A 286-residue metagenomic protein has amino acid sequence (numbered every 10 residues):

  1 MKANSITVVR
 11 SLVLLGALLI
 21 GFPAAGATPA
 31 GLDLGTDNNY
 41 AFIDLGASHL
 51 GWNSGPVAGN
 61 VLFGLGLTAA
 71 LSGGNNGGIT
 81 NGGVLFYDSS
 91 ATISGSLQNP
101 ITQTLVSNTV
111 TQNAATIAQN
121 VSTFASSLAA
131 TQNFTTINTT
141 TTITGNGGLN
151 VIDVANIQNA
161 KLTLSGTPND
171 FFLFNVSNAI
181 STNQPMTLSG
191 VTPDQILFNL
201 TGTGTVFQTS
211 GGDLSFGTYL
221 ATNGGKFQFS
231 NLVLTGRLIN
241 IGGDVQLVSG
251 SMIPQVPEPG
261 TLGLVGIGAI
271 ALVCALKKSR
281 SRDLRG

Functional and structural regions predicted by a protein language model:
K2, P29-L32, T261, R285: Enriched but not universal
K2-L12: Bacterial N-terminal signal peptides that target proteins for export
S11-G21: Bacterial N-terminal signal peptides
F22-T28: Sec/Tat signal peptide C-region and signal peptidase I cleavage site
T28-P254: Primarily marks folded extracellular/lumenal domains of secretory and cell-surface proteins
E258-L276: A short, hydrophobic C-terminal helix/tail in secreted or cell-surface proteins
V273-G286: C-terminal membrane-anchoring or membrane-association module
